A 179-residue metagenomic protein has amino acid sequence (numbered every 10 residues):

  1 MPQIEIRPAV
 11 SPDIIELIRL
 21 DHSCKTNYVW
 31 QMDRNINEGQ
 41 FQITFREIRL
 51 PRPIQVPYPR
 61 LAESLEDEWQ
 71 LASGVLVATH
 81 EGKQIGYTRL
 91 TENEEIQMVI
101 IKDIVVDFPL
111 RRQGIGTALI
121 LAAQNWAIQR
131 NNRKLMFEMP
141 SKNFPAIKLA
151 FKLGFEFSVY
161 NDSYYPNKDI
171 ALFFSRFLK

Functional and structural regions predicted by a protein language model:
P2-E5: Extreme N-terminal starter segment of soluble prokaryotic enzymes
P12-I15, I96, F144-P145: Short alpha-helical
R19-K102, D107-F108, L121, N161-S163 (+1 more regions): Acetyl-CoA-dependent GNAT
V106, R111, F137-I147, Y164-N167: Conserved beta-strand-loop-alpha-helix junction that forms the acyl-donor binding cleft
V106, R112-N125, K148-K152: Conserved acetyl-CoA-binding loop-helix of GNAT-fold acetyltransferases
A127-E138: Conserved GNAT acetyl-CoA-binding A-motif
E138-M139, F151-A171: Conserved catalytic-core motifs of GNAT/GCN5-like acyltransferases
